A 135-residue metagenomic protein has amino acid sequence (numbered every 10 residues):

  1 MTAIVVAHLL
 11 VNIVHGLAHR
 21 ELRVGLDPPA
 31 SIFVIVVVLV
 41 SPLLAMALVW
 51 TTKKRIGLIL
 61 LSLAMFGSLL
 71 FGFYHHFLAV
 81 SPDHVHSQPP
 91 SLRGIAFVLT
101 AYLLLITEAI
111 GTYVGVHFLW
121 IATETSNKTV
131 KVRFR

Functional and structural regions predicted by a protein language model:
M1-H8, V114-E124, F134-R135: Cytosolic juxtamembrane helix and N-cap/initiation of the first transmembrane helix
L10-H19, L63-P82: C-terminal TM-helix exit segments that contain a strictly Trp-centered aromatic cap at the helix terminus
H15-S41: Transmembrane alpha-helix entry/boundary detector in multi-pass membrane proteins
H19-L26, H75, A79-P82, G115-T129: Perimembrane helix-loop junctions in membrane proteins
V40-W50, V114-V116: Alpha-helical transmembrane segments in multipass membrane proteins, preferentially the mid-helix core
A47-F73: Loop-to-transmembrane helix junctions at the membrane interface
V49, H76-P89: A cytosolic-side transmembrane-helix exit/cap motif
P89-I110: Individual transmembrane alpha-helices with interfacial aromatic-anchor signatures
